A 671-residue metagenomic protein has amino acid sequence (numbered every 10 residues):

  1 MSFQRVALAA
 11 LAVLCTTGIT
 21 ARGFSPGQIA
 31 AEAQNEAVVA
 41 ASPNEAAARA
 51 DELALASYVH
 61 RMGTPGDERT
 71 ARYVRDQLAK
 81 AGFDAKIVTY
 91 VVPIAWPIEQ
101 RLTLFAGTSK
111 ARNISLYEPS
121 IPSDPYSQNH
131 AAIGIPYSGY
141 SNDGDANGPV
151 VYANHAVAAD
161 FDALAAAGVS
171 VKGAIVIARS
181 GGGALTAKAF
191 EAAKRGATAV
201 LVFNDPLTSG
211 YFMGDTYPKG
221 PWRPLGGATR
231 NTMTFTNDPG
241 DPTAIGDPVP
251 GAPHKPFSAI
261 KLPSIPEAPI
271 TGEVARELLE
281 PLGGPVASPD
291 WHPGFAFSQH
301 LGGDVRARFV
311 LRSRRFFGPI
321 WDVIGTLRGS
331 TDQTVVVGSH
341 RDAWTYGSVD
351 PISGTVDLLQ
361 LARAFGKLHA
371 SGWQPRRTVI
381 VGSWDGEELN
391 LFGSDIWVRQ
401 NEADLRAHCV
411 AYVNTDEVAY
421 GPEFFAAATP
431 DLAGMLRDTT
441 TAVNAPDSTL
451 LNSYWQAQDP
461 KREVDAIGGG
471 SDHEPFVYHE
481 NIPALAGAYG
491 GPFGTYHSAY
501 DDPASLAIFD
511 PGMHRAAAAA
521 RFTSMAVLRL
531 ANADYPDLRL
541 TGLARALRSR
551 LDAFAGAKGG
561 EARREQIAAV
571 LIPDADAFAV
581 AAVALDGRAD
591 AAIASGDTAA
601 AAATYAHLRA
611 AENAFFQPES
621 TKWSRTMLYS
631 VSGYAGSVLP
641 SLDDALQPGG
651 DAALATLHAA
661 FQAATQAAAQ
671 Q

Functional and structural regions predicted by a protein language model:
A7-T16: Bacterial N-terminal signal peptides
F24-V38, E45, L53-I175, P206 (+4 more regions): Noncatalytic luminal/extracellular "stalk/propeptide" segments of secretory-pathway proteins
Q34-S42, A56-P65, P136-S141, G148 (+11 more regions): Second-shell loop/turn segments in exported
S109-A111, R223-G284, D332, W384-Y500 (+5 more regions): Metal-dependent peptidase/peptidase-like ectodomains
Q128-A163, P239-V349, Q360-R363, K367-S371: Soluble metallo-hydrolase cores and metallopeptidase-like ectodomains found primarily in the secretory/periplasmic
V150-G220, T334, W344, L359 (+2 more regions): A conserved hydrophobic secondary-structure block that centers on an alpha-helix together with its immediately flanking
P206, V323, V335-L391, I396 (+1 more regions): Alpha-helical metal-binding/catalytic segments enriched in His/Glu/Asp
A517, R521-Q671: C-terminal non-catalytic alpha-helical accessory regions
